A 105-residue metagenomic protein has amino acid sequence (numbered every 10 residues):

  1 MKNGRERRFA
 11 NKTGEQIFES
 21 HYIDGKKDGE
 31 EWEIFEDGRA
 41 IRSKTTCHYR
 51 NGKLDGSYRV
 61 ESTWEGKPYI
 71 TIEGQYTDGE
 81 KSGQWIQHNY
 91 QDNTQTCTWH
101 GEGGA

Functional and structural regions predicted by a protein language model:
M1-A105: Glycine/tyrosine- and acidic-biased, solvent-exposed loop/turn segments at the edges of beta-strands
